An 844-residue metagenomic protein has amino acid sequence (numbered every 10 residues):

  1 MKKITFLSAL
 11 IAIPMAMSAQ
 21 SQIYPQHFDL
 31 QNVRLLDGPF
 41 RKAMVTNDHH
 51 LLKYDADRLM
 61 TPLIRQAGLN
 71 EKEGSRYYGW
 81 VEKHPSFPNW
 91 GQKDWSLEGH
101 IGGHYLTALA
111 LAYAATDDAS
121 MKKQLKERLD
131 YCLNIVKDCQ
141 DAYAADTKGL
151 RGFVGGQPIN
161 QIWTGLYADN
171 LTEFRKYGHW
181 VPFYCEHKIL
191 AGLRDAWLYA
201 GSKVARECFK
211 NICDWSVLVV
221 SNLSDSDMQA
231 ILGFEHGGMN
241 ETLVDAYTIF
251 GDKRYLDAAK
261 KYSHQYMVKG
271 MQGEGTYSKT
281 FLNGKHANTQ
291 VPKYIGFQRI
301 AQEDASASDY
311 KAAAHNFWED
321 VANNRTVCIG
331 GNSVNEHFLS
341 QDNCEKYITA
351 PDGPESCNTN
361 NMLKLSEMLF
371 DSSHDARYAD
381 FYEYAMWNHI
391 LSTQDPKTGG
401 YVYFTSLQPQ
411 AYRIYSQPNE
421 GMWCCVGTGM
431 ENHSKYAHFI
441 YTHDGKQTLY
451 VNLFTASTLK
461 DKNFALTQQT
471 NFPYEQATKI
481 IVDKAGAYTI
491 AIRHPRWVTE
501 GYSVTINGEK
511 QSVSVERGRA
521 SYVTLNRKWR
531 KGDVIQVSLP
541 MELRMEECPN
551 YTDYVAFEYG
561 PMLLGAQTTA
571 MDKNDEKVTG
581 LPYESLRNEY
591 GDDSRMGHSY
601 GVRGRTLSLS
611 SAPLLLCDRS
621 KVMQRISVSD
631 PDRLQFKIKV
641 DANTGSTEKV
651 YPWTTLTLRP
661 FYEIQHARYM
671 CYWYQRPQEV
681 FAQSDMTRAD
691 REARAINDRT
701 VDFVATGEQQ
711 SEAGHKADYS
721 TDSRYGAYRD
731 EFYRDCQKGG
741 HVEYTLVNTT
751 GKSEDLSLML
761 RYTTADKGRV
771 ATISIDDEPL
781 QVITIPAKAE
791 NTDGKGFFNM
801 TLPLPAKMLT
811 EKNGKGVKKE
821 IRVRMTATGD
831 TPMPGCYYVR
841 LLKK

Functional and structural regions predicted by a protein language model:
M1-S21: Bacterial Sec-dependent N-terminal signal peptides
Q20-A119, K123, E127, Q161-Y199 (+6 more regions): Aromatic (Trp/Tyr) and acidic
I159-W180, R206, I212-A230: Asp-box/WD-like beta-propeller blade repeats and closely related beta-sheet repeat scaffolds
C213, L218-V220, S226, A230-V268 (+1 more regions): Solenoidal tandem-repeat scaffolds enriched in leucines and small polar residues
A314, D380-N388, T393, G399-V482 (+4 more regions): C-terminal beta-rich recognition modules with glycine/proline-rich loops and embedded aromatic residues
F454-A456, P495-W497, I506-Q511, D776-L780: Change "in extracellular beta-sheet-rich domains … of secreted and cell-surface proteins" to "in beta-sheet-rich domains
A487-I506, L756-L758: Beta-strand-rich binding/interaction modules
K510-G532, S538-T552, R724-S753, R761-K843: Beta-strand-rich ligand-recognition modules
